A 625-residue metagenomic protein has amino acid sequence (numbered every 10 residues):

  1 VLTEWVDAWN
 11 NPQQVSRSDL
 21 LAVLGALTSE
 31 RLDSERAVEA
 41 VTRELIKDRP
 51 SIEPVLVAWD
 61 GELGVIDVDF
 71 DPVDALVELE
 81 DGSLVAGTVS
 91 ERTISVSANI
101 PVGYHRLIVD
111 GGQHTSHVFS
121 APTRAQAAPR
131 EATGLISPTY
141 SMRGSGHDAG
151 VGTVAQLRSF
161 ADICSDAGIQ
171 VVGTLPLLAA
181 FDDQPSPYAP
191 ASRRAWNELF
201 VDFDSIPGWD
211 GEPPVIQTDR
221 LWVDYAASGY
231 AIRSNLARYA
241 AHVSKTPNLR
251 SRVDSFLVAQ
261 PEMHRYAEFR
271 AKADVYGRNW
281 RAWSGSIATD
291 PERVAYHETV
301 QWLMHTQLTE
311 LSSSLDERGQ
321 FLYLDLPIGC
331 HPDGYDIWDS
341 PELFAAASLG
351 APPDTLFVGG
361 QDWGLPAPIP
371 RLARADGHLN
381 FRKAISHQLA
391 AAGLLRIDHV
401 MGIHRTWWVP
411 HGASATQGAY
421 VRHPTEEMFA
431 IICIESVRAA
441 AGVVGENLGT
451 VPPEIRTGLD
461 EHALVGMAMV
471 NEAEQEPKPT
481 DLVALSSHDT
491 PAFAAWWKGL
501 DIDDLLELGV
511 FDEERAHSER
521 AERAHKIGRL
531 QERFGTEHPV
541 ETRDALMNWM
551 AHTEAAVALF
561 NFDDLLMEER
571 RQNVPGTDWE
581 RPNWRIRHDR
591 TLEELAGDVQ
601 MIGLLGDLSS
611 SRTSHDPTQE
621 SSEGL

Functional and structural regions predicted by a protein language model:
V1-L27: Basic helix-extension-helix modules of the SAP/HeH family
L2, Q170-V171, F321, L394 (+2 more regions): Residue-level detector of anion-binding/catalytic polar loops
W5-D7, T174-L175, D325, E446 (+2 more regions): Residue-level detector of family-conserved "landmark" positions at structurally sensitive sites
S18, G25-E62, D67-F70, L76-V89 (+2 more regions): Acidic/aromatic-lined carbohydrate-recognition and catalytic surfaces of CAZymes acting on diverse glycans
Q184-L308, G329-L559, D563-L565, E569 (+1 more regions): Alpha-amylase-like alpha-glycosidases and glucanotransferases acting on alpha-linked glucans and related
T536, M567-P617: Structured C-terminal cap/extension of enzyme domains
P617-L625: Actinobacteria-biased recognition of intrinsically disordered, low-complexity terminal regions
